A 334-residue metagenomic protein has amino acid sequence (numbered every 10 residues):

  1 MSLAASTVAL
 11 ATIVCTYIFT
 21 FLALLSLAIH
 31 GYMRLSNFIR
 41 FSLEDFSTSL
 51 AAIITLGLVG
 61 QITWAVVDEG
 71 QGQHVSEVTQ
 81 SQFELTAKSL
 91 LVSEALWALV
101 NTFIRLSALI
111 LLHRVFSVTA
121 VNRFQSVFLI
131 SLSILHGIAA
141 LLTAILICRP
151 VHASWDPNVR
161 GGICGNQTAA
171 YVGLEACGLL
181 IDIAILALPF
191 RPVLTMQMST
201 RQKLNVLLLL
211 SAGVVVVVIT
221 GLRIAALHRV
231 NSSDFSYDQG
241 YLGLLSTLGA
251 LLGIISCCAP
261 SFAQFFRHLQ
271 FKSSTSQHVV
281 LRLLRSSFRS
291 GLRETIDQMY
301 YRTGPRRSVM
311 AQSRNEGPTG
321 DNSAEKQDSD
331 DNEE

Functional and structural regions predicted by a protein language model:
M1-H136, A140, R201-L204: Membrane-proximal first intracellular loop
I13-Y17, A87-N101, G165-I181, K203-Q270: Extracellular loop 3-seventh transmembrane helix
R34, T48-S49, L109, L179 (+4 more regions): General alpha-helical segment detector with a strong preference for membrane-spanning helices and helix-boundary regions
N37-F41, V115-Q125, A187-L207, N231-F235 (+1 more regions): Intracellular signaling interfaces of 7-transmembrane GPCRs
R40-T55, Q167-T195: Extended hydrophobic secondary-structure segments
G57-V75, A139-V159, C177-V193, V215-G243 (+1 more regions): Helix-to-loop junction signature of class
L227-E334: Flexible, low-complexity linker/tail segments at the boundary of structured domains
